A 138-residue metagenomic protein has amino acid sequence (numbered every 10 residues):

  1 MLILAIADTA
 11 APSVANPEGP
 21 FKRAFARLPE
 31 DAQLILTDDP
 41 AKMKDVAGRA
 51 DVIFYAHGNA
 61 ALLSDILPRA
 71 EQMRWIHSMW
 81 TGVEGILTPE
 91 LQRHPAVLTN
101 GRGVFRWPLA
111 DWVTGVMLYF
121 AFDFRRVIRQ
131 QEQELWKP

Functional and structural regions predicted by a protein language model:
M1-V97: An N-terminal-biased, well-structured beta-alpha scaffold segment characteristic of Rossmann-like dinucleotide-binding
R93-P138: Phosphate-binding beta-alpha-beta segment of Rossmann-like dinucleotide-binding domains, i.e., the NAD(P)
